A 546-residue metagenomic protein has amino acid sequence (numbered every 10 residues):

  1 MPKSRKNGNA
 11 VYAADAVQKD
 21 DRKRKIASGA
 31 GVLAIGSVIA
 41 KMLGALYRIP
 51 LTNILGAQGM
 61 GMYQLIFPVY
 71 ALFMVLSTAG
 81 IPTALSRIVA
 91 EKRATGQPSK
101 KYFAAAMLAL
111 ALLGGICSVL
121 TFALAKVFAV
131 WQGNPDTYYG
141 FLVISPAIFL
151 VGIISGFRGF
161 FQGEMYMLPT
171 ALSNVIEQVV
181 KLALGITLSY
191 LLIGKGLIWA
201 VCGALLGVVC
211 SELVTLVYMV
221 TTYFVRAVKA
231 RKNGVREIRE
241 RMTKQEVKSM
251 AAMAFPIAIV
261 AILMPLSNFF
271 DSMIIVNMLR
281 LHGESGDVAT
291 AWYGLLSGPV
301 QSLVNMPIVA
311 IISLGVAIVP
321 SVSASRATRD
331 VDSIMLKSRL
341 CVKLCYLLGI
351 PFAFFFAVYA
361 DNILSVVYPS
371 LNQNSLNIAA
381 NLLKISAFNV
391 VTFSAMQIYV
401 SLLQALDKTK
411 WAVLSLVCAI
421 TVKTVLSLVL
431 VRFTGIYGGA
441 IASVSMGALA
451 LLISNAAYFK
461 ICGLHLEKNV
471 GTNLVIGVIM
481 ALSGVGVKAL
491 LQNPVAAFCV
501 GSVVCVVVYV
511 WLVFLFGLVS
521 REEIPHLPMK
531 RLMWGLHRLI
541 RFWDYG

Functional and structural regions predicted by a protein language model:
P2-A13, A489-G546: Membrane-proximal transmembrane or re-entrant/amphipathic helices at the cytosolic face
P2-R5, N9-V11, K25-T83, G115-S118 (+4 more regions): Signature of the first transmembrane helix
T52-L72, L197, V201-L205, Q245-M253 (+2 more regions): Interfacial/gating helices of multi-pass transporter permease domains
A79-A94, I308-D332, V400: Helix-loop junctions and terminal segments of transmembrane helices in multi-pass membrane transport/translocation
G114-L266: Hydrophobic transmembrane helix module of multi-pass membrane transport proteins
K126-V143, F356-V390: Interfacial segments at transmembrane-helix termini and the short loops linking adjacent helices
V151-S173, F388-C418, V429, F433: Membrane-interface junctions at transmembrane-helix termini in multi-pass inner-membrane proteins
L168-P169, V179-V217, T222, K410 (+4 more regions): Membrane-interface helix-loop junctions in multi-pass transport and translocation proteins
